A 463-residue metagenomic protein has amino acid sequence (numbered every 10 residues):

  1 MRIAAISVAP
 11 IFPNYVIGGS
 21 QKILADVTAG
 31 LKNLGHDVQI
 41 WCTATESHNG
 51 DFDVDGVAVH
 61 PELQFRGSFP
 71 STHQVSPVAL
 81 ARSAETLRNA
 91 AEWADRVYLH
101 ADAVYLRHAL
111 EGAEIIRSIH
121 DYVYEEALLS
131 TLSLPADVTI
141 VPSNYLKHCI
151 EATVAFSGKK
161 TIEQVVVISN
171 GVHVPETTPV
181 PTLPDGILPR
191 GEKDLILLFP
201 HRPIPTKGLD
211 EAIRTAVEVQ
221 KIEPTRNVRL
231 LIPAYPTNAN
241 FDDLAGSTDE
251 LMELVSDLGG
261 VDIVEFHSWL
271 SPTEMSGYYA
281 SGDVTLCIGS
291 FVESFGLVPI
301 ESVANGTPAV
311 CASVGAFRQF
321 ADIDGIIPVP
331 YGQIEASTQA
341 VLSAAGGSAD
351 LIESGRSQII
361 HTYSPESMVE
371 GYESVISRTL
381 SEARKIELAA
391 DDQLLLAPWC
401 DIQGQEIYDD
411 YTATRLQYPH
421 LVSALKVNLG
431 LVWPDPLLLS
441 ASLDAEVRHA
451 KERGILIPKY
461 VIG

Functional and structural regions predicted by a protein language model:
S7-N14, G30-S71: N-terminal strand-loop element at the rim of the active site of nucleotide-sugar-dependent glycosyltransferases
E126-L128, A136-V167, V172-V174: A short, active-site helix/loop in glycosyltransferases that binds the activated sugar's phosphate group
I140, P189-K207, I213-E218, L231: Conserved donor-binding/catalytic core segment of Leloir-type glycosyltransferases
L244-W269: Nucleotide-activated donor-binding/catalytic signature segment of Leloir-type glycosyltransferases, i.e., the conserved
W269, Y278-G282: Short alpha-helical donor nucleotide-sugar binding micro-motif in glycosyltransferases
P308-C311: Short hydrophobic beta-strand element within catalytic cores of glycosyltransferases and related nucleotide-activated
I323-E335, L342-S348: Conserved acidic donor-binding segment of nucleotide-sugar-dependent glycosyltransferases
G346-S377, S381-R384: A charged, aromatic-enriched C-terminal amphipathic alpha-helix characteristic of glycosyltransferases across folds
